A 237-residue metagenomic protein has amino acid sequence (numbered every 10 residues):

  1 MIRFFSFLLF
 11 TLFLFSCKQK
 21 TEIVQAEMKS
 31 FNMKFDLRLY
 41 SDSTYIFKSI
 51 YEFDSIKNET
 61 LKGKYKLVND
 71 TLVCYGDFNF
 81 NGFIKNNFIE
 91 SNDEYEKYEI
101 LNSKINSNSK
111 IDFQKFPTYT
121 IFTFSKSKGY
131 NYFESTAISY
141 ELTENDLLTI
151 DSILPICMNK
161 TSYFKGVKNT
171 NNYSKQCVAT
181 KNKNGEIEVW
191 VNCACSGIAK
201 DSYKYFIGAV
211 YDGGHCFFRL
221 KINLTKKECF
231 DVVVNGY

Functional and structural regions predicted by a protein language model:
F4-F15: Sec-dependent N-terminal signal peptides
S16-K62, K66-V68, V73-K110: Lipid interaction determinants
Y40-D42, K64-T71, T180-I187, K221-E228: A short, structured loop/turn motif at beta-sheet edges
I46-K48, K110-T180: N-terminal secretory signal peptides
S49-Y51, N69-T71, G76-N79, C193-G197 (+2 more regions): A mature extracytoplasmic/lumenal domain signature
S91-N108, G213-Y237: C-terminal partner/receptor-binding element of secreted or periplasmic proteins
M158-F217, K221: Functional cores of ribonucleases/endoribonucleases
